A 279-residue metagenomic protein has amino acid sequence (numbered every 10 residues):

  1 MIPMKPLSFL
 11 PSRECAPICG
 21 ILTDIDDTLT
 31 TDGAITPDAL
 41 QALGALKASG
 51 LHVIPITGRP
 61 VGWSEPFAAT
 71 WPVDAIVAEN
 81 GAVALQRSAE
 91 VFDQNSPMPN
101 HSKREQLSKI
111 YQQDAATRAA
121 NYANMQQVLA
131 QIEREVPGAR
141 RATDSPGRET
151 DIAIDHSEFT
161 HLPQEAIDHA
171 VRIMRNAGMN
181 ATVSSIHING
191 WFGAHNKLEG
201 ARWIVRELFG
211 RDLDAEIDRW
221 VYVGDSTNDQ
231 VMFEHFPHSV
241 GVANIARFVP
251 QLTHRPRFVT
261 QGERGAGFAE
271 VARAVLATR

Functional and structural regions predicted by a protein language model:
M1-T23, E207: Non-catalytic pre-domain segments flanking phosphatase-related domains
P11-A16, T36, S96, L198-R279: Mg2+-dependent phosphoryl-transfer enzymes with acidic/Ser/Thr/Gly-rich catalytic loops
P17-G33, F233: Asp-based phosphoryl-transfer active-site loop
I21, L46, I76, S239-G241 (+1 more regions): Short, well-ordered beta-strand core segments
D32-D144: Active-site phosphate-binding/coordination module
W71-P72, N80, A177, H235-F236 (+1 more regions): Short, structured coil segments at secondary-structure junctions
Q127-H235: Conserved acidic, metal-coordinating active-site core of Asp-based, Mg2+-dependent phosphoryl-transfer enzymes
